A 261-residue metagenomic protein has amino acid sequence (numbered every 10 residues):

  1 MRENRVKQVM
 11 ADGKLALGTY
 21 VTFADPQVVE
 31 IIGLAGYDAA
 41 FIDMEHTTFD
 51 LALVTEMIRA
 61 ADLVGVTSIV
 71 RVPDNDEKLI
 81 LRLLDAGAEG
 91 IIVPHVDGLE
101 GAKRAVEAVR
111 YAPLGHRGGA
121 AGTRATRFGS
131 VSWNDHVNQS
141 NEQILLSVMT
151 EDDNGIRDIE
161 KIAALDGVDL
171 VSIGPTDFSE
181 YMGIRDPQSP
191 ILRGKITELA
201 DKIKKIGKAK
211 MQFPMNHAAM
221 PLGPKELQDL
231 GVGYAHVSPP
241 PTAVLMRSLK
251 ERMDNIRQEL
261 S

Functional and structural regions predicted by a protein language model:
M1-G18, S130-E142, E198-D201: N-terminal amphipathic alpha-helix/helix-capping segment at the start of soluble metabolic enzymes
M1-S68, V72-N75, E107, L146 (+2 more regions): Conserved N-terminal beta1-alpha1 strand-loop-helix module at the mouth
L15-V21, A40-I42, S68-V72, I91-V93 (+4 more regions): Hydrophobic faces of well-ordered beta-strands that scaffold small-molecule active sites in alpha/beta enzyme cores
E30, L34, N75-E89, V93 (+3 more regions): Catalytic cores of alpha/beta
M57, A61, L99-G115, R185 (+1 more regions): C-terminal helical cap(s) of enzyme catalytic domains, especially alpha/beta-barrels
D76, R117-G129, I144-R157, R193-S261: C-terminal alpha-helical cap/extension of soluble enzyme domains
K78, G90-D166, D177-E180: Conserved anion-binding
G90-R104, V171-Y181, L230-K250: Glycine-rich phosphate-binding active-site loops on the catalytic face of alpha/beta enzymes
